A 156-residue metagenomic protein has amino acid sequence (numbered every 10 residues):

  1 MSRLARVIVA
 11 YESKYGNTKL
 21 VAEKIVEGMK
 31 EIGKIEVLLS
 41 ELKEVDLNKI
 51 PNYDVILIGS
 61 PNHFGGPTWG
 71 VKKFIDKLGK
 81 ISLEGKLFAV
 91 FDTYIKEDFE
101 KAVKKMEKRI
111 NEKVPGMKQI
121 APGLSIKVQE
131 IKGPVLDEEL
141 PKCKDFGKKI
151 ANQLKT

Functional and structural regions predicted by a protein language model:
S2-A5, N17-L20, K24-L42, N52-T156: FMN-binding flavodoxin-like domain, especially the glycine-rich phosphate-binding loop
Y11-Y15: Aromatic-flanked redox-active Cys/Sec active sites in thiol-based oxidoreductases, especially the WC-centered
E44-D46: A short, well-ordered alpha-helical element
